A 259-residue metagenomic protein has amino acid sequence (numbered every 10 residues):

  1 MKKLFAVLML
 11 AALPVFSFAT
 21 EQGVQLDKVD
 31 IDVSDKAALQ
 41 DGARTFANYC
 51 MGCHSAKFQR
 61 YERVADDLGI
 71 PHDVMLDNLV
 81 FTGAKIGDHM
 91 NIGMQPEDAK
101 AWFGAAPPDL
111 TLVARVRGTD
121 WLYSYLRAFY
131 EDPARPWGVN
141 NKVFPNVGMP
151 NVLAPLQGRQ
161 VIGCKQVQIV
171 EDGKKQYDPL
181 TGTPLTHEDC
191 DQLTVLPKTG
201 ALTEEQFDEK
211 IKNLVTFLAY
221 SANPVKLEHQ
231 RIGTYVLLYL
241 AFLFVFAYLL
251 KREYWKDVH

Functional and structural regions predicted by a protein language model:
M1-L4: Positively charged n-region of N-terminal signal peptides that target proteins for export
A6-V15: Bacterial N-terminal signal peptides
T20-R44, S55-D66, A222-Q230: Electrostatic cytochrome c docking/interface patches
D35-A38, T45-F46, A106, G118-L122 (+1 more regions): Stable alpha-helical elements in mature extracytoplasmic
F46-K57, L214: The canonical Cys-X-X-Cys-His
G69-T181, E188, Q192-F207: Electron-transfer interface patches adjacent to heme c in soluble/periplasmic c-type cytochromes and di-/multiheme
P197-G233: Short, aromatic-rich amphipathic segments at membrane interfaces that lie adjacent to a transmembrane helix or signal
H229-H259: Juxtamembrane interface at the cytosolic side of transmembrane helices
